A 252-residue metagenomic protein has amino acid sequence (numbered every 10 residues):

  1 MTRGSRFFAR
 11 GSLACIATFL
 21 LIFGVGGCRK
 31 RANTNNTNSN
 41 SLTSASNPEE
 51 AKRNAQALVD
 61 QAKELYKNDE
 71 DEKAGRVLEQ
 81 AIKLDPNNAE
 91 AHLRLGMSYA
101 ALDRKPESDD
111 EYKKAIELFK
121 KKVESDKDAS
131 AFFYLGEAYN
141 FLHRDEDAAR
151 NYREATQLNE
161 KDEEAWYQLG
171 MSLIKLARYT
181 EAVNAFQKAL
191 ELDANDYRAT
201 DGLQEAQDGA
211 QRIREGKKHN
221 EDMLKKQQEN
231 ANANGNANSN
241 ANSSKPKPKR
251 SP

Functional and structural regions predicted by a protein language model:
R29-A45, V183, L190-P252: Terminal, low-structured helical/coil segments at or just beyond the last alpha-helical repeat
P48, N54-A55, A89-E90, A129-S130 (+2 more regions): Helix-start (N-cap) detector for alpha-helical repeat units in TPR-like alpha-solenoids, especially tetratricopeptide
E50-L84, A101-R104, E137: Alpha-helical segment of the N-proximal tetratricopeptide repeat
K52, P86, K120, D126-K127 (+2 more regions): Short coil turns that delineate tetratricopeptide repeat
V59, Y66, L93, A100 (+4 more regions): Position-specific recognition of the canonical hydrophobic site in helix A of tetratricopeptide repeat
